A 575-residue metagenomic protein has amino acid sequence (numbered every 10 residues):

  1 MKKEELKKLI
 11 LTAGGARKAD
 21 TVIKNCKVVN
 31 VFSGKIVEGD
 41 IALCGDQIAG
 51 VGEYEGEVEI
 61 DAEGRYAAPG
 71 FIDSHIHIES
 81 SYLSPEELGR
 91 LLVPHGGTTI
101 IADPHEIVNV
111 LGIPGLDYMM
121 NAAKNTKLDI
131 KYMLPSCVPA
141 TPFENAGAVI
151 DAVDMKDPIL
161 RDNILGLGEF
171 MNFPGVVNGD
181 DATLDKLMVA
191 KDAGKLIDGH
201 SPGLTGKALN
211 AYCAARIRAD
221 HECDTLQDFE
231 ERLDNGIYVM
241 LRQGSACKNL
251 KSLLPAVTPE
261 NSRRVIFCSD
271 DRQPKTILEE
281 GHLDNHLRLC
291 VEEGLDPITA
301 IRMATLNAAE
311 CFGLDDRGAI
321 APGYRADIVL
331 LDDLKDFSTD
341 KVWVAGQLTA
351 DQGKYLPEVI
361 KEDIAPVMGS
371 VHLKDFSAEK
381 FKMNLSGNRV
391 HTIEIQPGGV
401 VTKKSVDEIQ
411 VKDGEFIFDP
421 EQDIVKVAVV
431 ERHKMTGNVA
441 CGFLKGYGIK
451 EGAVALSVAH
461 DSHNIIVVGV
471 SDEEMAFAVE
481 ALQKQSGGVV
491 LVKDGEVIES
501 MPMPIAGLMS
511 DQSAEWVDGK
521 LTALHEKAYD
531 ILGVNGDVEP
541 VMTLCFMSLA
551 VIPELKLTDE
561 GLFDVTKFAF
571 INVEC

Functional and structural regions predicted by a protein language model:
M1-G39, L43-C44, G52, V93-H95 (+2 more regions): Active-site microenvironment of metallo-dependent hydrolases
K3-T12, G89-L196, E260, I498-P502: Divalent-metal coordination cores built from histidine and acidic residues
R17-K24, Y54-A102: Replace "His-x-His-based motif
C26, D46, G64, H75 (+9 more regions): Divalent metal-coordination and catalytic microenvironments
D73-S84, P139-A152, R218: Active-site mouth loops of central-metabolism enzymes
H77-E79, H105-I107, P135-A140, F170-F173 (+4 more regions): Active-site beta-loop-alpha junctions enriched in small/polar residues
L111-G115, T141-G147, N178-A182, A208-Y212 (+10 more regions): Short acidic, glycine/serine/threonine-rich loops at helix termini
G115, V149-E169, G175-M240, C247-C268 (+2 more regions): Histidine/acidic residue-rich metal-binding segments in metalloenzymes
